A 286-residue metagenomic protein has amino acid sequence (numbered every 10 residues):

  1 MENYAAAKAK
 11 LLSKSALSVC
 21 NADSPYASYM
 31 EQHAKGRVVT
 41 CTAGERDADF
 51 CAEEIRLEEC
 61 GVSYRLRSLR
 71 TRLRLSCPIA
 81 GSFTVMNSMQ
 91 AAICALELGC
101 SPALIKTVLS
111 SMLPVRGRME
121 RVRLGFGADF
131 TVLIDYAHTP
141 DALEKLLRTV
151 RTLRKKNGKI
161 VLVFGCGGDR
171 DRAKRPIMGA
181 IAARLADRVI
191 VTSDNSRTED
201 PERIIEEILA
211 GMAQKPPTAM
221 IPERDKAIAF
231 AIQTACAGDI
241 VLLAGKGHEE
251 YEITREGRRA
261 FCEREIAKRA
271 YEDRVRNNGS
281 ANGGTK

Functional and structural regions predicted by a protein language model:
M1-T131, L209-Q214, A219, G283: Acidic, Mg2+-coordinating active-site environments of NTP-dependent enzymes
K35, R70, Q90-A103, T107-G117 (+1 more regions): ATP-dependent carboxylate-amine ligase
